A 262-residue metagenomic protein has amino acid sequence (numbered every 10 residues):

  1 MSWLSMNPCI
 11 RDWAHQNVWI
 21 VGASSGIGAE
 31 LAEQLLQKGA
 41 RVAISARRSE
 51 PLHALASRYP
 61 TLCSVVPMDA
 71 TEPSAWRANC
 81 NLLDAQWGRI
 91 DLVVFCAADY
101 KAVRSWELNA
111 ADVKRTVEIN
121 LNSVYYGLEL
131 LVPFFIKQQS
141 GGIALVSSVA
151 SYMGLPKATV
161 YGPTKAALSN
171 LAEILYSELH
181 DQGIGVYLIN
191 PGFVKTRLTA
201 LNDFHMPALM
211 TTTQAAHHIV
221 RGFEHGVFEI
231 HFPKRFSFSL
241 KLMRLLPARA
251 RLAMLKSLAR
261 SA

Functional and structural regions predicted by a protein language model:
S24-S25: Conserved glycine-rich cofactor-binding loop
A40-L55: Conserved glycine-rich Rossmann-like NAD(P)H-binding loop of the short-chain dehydrogenase/reductase
Y59-S74: Rossmann-fold cofactor-recognition segment
R104-V117: Substrate-binding pocket helix/loop in short-chain dehydrogenase/reductase
L128, T164: Active-site helix of classical SDR
S148: Residue(s) in the substrate-gating loop at a strand-loop-helix junction that position the organic substrate next
L188, F204-S239: C-terminal helical subdomain
